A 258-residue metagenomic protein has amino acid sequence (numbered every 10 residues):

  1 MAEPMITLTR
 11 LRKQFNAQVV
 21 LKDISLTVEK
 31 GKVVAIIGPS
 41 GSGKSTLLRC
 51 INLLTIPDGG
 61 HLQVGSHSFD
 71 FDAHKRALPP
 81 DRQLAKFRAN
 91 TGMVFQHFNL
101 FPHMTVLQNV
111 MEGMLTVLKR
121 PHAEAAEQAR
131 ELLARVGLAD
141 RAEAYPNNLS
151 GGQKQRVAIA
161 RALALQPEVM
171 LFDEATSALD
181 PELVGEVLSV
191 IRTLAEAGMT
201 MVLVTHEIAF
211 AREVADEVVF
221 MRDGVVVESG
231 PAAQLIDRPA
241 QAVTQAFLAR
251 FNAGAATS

Functional and structural regions predicted by a protein language model:
G60-A73: Conserved ABC transporter NBD signature motif
M104-E112: Short coil-to-helix segment of the ABC ATPase nucleotide-binding domain corresponding to the Q-loop/switch region
Y145-L149, Q153: Conserved ABC ATPase signature
A164-E168: A short, proline-enriched helix->beta-strand linker immediately N-terminal to the Walker B motif in ABC-type P-loop
S229-G230: ABC ATPase "signature
